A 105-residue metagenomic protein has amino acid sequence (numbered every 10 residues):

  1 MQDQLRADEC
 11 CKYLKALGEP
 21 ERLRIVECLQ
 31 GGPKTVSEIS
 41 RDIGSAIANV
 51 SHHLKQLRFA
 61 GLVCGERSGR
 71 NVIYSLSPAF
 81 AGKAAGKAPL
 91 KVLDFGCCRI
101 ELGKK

Functional and structural regions predicted by a protein language model:
M1-L5, E9, P78-K105: Amphipathic alpha-helical dimerization/coiled-coil segments that flank or bridge DNA-binding/regulatory modules
E9-A46, V72-A81: N-terminal helix-turn-helix DNA-binding core of bacterial DNA-binding proteins
G32-T35, G61, R70, G96: A generic structural signal for short beta-strands and their flanking turns/coil linkers
R41, R58-F59: Alpha-helical residues within the helix-turn-helix
L54-K55: Short, hydrophobic-biased segments on the C-terminal half of alpha helices that form "recognition helices"
F59-S68, S75-L76: Beta-hairpin "wing" of winged helix-turn-helix
